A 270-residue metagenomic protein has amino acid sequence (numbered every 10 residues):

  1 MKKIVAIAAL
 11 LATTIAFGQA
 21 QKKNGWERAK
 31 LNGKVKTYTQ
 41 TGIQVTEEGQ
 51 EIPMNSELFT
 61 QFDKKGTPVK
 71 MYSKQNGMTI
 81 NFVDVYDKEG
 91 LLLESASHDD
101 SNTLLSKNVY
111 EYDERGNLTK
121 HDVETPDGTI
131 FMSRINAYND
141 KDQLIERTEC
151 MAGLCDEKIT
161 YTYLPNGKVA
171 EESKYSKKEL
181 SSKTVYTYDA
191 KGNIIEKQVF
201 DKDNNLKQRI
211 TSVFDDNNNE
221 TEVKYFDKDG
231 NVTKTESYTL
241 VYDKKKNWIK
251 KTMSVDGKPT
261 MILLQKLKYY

Functional and structural regions predicted by a protein language model:
M1-K22: Bacterial Sec-dependent N-terminal signal peptides
Q19-Y270: Buried hydrophobic residues that stabilize the cores of well-folded domains
